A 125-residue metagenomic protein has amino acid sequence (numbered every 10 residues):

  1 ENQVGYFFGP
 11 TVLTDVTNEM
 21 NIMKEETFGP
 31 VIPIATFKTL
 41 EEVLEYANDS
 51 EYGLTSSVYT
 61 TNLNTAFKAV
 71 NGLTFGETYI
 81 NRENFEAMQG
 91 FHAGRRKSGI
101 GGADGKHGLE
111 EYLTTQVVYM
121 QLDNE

Functional and structural regions predicted by a protein language model:
E1-N2: Short, solvent-exposed loop/turn elements at beta->coil junctions and helix N-caps that rim active or binding pockets
F7-E125: Conserved C-terminal structural/oligomerization subdomain of aldehyde/semialdehyde dehydrogenase
